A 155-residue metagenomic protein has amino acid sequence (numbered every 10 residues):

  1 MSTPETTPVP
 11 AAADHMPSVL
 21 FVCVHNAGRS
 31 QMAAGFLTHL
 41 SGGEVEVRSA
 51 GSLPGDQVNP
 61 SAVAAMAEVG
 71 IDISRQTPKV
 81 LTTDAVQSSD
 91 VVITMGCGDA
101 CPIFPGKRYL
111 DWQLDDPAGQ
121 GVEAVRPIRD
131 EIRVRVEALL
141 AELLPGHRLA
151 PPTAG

Functional and structural regions predicted by a protein language model:
S2-G155: Short polar/charged helix/loop
